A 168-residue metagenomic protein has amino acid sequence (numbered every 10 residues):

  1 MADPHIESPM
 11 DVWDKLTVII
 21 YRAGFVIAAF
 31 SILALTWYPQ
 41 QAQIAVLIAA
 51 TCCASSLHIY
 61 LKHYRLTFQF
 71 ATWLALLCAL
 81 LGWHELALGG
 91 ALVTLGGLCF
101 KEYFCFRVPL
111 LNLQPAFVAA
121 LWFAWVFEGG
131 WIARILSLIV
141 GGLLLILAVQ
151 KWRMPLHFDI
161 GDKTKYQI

Functional and structural regions predicted by a protein language model:
M1-P39, I160-I168: N-terminal topogenic module of multi-pass integral membrane proteins
A2-E7, W122-I168: C-terminal membrane-adjacent module
T36-L47, A79-G90, S137-L138: Structural signature of hydrophobic alpha-helical transmembrane segments
A45-G82: Membrane-helix boundary elements
A50-H63, L95-R107, K151: C-terminal ends of transmembrane helices
F70-L81, L113-V126, Y166-I168: Small-residue-rich segments of transmembrane alpha-helices in multi-pass membrane proteins, especially helix faces
L92-L98, C105-A124: Hydrophobic alpha-helical membrane segments
